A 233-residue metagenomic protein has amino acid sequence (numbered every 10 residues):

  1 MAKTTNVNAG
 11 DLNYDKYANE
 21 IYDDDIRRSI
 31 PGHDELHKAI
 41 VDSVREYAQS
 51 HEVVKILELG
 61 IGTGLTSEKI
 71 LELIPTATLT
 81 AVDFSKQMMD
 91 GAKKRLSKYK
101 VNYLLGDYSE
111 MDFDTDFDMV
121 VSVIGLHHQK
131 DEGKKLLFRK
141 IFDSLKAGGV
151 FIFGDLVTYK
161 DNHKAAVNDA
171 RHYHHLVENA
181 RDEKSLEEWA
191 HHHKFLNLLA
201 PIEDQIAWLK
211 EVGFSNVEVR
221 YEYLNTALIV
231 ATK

Functional and structural regions predicted by a protein language model:
M1-D23, H172: N-terminal, positively charged/glycine-rich alpha-helical extensions of SAM-dependent methyltransferases
G32-E52: Conserved alpha-helix/loop element of class I SAM-dependent methyltransferases that forms part of the SAM/SAH-binding
K55-L59, T63-E110: Class I SAM-dependent methyltransferase SAM/SAH-binding core
D112-V120: A short acidic, Gly/Pro-enriched loop at the edge of an enzyme's catalytic core that lines a small-molecule cofactor
S122-L126, F153: A short beta-strand submotif of the Rossmann-like class I SAM-dependent methyltransferase core that lines
K135-A147: A short glycine-rich, Lys/Arg-flanked "PGG" loop and its adjoining helix->strand segment in the class I
G154-K210: C-terminal alpha-helical "lid/dimerization" subdomain adjacent to the S-adenosyl-L-methionine
K210-K233: Core SAM-dependent methyltransferase catalytic element
